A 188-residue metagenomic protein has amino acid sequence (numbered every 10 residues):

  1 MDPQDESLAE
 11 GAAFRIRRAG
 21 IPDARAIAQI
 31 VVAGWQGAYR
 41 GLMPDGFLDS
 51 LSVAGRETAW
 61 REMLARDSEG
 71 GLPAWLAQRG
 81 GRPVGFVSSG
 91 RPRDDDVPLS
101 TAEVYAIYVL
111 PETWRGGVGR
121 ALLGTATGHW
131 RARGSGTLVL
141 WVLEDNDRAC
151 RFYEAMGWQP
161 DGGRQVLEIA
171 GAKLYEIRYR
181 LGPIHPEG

Functional and structural regions predicted by a protein language model:
D2-P3, A9, F14, R18-P22 (+7 more regions): Acetyl-CoA-dependent GNAT
I21-A24, N146-D147: Alpha-helix N-cap/helix-start and coil->helix boundary motif
S100-A102, G136-V139, L143-G188: C-terminal "cap" of GNAT-fold acetyltransferases
L110-E112, G116, E144-D145: Active-site acidic-Proline motif in GNAT/NAT acetyltransferases
